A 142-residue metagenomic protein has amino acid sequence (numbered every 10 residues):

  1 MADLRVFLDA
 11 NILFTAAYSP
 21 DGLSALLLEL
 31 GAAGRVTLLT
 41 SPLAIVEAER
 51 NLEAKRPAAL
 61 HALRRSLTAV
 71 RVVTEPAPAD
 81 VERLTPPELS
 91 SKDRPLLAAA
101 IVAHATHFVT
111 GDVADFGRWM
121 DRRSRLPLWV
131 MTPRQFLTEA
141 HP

Functional and structural regions predicted by a protein language model:
M1-D21: Metal-dependent nucleic-acid phosphoesterase active-site entry motif
D3, V36, A105-T106: Short, high-confidence coil segments that cap the C-terminus of an alpha-helix and link into the following beta-strand
F7-L8, P20-A54: PIN/NYN-family metal-dependent endoribonuclease catalytic core
L8-A10, S41, D112, T132: A secondary-structure boundary/capping signal
I12-L13, A44, P95-L96, A114-D115 (+1 more regions): Alpha-helix capping/helix-boundary segments
R64-P87: Acidic catalytic patch
P86, T106-H107, V113-P142: Acidic, PIN/NYN-like endoribonuclease modules and their adjacent C-terminal/linker elements
S91-H107: Acidic, metal-associated active-site segment
